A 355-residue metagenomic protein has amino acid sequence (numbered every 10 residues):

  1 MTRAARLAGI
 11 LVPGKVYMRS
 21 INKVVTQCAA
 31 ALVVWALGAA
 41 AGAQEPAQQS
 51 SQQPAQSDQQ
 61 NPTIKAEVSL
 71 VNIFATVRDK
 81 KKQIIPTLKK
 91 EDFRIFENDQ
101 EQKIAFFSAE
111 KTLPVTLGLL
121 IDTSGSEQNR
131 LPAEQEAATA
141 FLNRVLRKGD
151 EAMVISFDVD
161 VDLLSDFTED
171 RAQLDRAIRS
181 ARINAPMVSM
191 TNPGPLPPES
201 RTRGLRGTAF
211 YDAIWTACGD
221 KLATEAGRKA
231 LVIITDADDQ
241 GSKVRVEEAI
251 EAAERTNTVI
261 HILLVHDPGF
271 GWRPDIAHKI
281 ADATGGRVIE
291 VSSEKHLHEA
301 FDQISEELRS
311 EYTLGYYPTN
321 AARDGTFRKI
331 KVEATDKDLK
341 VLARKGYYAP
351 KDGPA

Functional and structural regions predicted by a protein language model:
Y17-W35: Bacterial N-terminal signal peptides that target proteins for export
V34-G42: C-terminal segment of classical bacterial N-terminal signal peptides
G42-A355: Scaffold/interface architecture of coatomer-like assemblies
